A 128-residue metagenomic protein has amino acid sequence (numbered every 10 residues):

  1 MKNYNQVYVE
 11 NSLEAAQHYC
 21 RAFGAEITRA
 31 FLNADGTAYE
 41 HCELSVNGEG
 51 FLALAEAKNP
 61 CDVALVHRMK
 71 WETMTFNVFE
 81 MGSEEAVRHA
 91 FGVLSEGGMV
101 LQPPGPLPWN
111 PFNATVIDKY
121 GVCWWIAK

Functional and structural regions predicted by a protein language model:
M1-E10, Q17-I117, I126-K128: Vicinal oxygen chelate
Y120: Active-site His/Glu-centered metal-binding helix of metallohydrolases
